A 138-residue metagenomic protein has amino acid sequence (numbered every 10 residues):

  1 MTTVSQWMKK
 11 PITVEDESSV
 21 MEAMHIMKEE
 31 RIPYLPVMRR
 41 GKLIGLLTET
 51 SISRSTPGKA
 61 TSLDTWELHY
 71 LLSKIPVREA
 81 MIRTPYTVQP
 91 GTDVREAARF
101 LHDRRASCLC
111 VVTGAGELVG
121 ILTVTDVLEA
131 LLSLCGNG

Functional and structural regions predicted by a protein language model:
M1-K10, T48-Y86, A98-H102, T123-G138: Tandem CBS (Bateman) regulatory domains
I12-E15, V119: Catalytic cores of large soluble enzymes that bind and process phosphate-bearing ligands
V14-R31, V37-R39, T87-R105, V112-T113 (+1 more regions): The conserved cystathionine-beta-synthase
E22, G41, Y70, A115 (+2 more regions): Residue-level signal for alpha-helical context at structural boundaries
M27, L35-S51, L101, L109-T125: A glycine-centered beta-loop-beta connector
K28-P36, S55-G58, S62: Short, charge-rich amphipathic segments
